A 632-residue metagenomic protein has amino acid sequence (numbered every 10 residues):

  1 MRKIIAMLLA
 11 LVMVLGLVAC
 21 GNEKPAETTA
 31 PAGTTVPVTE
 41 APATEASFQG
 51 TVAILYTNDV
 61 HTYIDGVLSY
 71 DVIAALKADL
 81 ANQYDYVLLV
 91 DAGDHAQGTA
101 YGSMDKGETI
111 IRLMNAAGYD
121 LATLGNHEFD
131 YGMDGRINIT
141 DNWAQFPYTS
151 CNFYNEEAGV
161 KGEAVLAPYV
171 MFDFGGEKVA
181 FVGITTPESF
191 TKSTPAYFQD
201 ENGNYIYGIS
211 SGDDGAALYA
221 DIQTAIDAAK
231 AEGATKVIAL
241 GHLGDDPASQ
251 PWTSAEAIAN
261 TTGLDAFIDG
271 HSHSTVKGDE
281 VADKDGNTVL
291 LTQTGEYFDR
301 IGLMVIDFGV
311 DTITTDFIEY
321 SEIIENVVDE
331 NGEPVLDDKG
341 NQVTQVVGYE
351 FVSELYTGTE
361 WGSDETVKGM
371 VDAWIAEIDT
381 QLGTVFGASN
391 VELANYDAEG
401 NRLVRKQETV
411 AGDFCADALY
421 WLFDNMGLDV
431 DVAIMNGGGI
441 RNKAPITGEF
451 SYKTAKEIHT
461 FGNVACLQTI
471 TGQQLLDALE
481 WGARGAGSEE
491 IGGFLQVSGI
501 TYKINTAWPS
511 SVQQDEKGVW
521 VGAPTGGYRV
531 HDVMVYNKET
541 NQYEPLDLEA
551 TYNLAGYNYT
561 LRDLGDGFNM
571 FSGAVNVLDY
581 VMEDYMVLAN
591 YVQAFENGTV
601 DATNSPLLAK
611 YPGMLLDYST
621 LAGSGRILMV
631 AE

Functional and structural regions predicted by a protein language model:
M1-L9: Positively charged n-region of N-terminal signal peptides that target proteins for export
G16-A19: C-terminal motif of bacterial Sec signal peptides marking the signal peptidase cleavage site
G21-E23: Bacterial signal peptide processing site
P25-G50: N-terminal, intrinsically disordered, polar/charged segments of Gram-positive cell-envelope systems that serve as
P42-V327, E333-L336, N341, Y349 (+5 more regions): Acidic, metal/ion-coordinating pockets
F48-A53, Y63, N82, S189 (+3 more regions): Catalytic centers of hydrolytic enzymes
